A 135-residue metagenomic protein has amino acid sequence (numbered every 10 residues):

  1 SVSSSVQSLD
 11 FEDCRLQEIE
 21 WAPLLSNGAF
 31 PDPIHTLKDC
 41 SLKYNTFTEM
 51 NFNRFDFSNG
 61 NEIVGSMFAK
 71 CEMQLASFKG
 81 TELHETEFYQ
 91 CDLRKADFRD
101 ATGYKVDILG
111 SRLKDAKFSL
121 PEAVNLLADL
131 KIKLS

Functional and structural regions predicted by a protein language model:
S1-S135: Tandem repeat scaffolds
